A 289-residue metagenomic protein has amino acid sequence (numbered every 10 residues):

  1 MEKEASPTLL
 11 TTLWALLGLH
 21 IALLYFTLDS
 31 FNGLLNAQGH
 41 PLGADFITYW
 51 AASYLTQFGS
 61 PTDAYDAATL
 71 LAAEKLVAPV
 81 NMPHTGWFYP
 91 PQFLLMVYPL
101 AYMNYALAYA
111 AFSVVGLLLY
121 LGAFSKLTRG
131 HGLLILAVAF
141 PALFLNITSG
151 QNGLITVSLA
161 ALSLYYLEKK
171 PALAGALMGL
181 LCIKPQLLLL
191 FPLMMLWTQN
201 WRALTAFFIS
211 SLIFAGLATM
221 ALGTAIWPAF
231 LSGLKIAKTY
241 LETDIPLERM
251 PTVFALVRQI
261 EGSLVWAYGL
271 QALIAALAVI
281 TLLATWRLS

Functional and structural regions predicted by a protein language model:
M1-L173, M195-S289: Primarily membrane-embedded glycan-assembly and transfer machineries that use lipid-linked glycans
A172-L196: Membrane-interface alpha helices of multi-pass inner-membrane proteins
